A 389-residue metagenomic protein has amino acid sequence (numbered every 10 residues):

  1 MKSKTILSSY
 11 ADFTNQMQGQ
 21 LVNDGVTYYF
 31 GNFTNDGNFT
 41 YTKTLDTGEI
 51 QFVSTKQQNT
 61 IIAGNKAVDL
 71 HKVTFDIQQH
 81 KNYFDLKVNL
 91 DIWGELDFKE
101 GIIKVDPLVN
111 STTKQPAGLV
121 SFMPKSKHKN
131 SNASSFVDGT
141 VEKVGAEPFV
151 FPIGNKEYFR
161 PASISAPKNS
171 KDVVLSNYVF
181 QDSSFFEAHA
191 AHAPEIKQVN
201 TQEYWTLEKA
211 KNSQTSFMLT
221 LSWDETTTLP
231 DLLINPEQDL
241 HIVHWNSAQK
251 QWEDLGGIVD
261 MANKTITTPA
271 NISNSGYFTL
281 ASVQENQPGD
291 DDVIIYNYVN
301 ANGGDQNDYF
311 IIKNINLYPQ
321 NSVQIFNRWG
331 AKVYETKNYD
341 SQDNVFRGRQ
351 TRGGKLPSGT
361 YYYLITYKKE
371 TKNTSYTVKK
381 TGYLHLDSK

Functional and structural regions predicted by a protein language model:
M1-T74, Q79, K87-N89, G94-L240 (+1 more regions): Self-processing/autoproteolytic domain segments and adjacent N-terminal interaction modules in large, modular
L7, L233-D239, W245-N307, Y318-P319: Proteolytic cleavage junctions
N65-V68, A210-M218, T267-Y277, Q306-D308: Extracellular interaction modules
Y204-A210, T267-A270, V333, R352: Beta-strand-rich interaction surfaces with strong enrichment in secreted/lumenal proteins
L219, I242-V243, F278, G330 (+2 more regions): Residue-level detector of buried hydrophobic side-chain packing in well-ordered secondary-structure elements
T220-S222, N263-N271, N344-T351: Exposed aromatic-hydrophobic patches
V243-Q251, F326-V333: Change "in extracellular beta-sheet-rich domains … of secreted and cell-surface proteins" to "in beta-sheet-rich domains
Q287-K389: Short loop/turn motifs at secondary-structure boundaries
